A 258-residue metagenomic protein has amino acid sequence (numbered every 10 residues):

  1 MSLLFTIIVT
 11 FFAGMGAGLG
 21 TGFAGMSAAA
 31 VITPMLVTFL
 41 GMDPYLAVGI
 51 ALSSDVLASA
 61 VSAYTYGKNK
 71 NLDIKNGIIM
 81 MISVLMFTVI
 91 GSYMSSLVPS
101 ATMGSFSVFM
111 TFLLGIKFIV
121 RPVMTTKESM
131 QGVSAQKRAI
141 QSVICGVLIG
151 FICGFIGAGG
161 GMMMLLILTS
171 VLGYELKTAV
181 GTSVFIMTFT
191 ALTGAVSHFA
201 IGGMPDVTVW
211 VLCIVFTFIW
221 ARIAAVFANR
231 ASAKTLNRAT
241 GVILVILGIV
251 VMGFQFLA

Functional and structural regions predicted by a protein language model:
M1-L19, V31-F39, P44, T65-F151 (+2 more regions): Juxtamembrane transmembrane-helix boundary motif
M1-T6, T10, S53-Y64, G159-L168 (+1 more regions): Hydrophobic, membrane-facing alpha-helical anchors
G18, V48-V56, V180-A191, L244: Transmembrane helix-bundle signature of multi-pass membrane transporters/permeases
F23-I32, G157-I167: Transmembrane helix boundary and interhelical junction motifs in multipass membrane proteins
M42-I50, K75-N76, G173-V184: Membrane-interface alpha-helices at helix entry/exit sites of multi-pass transporters
S54, T182-F199, T208-A221: A small-residue-rich subset of transmembrane alpha-helices
T126-K127, A158-M163, Y174-T178: Short, structured loop/turn "capping" segments at alpha-beta junctions
